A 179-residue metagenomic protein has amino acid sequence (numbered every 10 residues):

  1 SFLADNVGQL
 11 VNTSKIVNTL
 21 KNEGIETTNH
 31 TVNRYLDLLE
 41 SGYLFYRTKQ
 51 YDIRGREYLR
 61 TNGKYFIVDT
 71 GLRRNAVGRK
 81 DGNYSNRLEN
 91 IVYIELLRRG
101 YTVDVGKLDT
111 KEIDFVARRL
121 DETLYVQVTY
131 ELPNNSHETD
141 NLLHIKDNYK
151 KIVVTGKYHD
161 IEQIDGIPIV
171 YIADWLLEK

Functional and structural regions predicted by a protein language model:
S1-E122: Accessory nucleic acid-recognition modules appended to NTPase machines
G106, Y130-A173: Catalytic cores of nucleic-acid endonucleases
E122-L124, K150: Structural motif
